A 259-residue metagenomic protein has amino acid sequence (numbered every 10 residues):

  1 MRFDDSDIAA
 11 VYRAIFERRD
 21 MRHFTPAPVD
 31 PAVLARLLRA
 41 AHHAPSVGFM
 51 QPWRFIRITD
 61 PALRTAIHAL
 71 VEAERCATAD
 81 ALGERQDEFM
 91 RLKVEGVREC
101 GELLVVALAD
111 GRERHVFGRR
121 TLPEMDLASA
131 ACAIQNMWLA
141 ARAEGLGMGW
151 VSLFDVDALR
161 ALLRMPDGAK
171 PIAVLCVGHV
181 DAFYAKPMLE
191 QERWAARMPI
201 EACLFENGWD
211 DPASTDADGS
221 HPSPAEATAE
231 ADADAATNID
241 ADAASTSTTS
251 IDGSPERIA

Functional and structural regions predicted by a protein language model:
M1-A14, M90: Extreme N-terminal tail/first-helix region
F3, D7, M21, V174-A229 (+2 more regions): C-terminal helix-cap and adjacent tail motif
A10-A27: Generic N-terminal amphipathic, Lys/Arg-enriched alpha-helix
L37, A41, L104, R112-L162: Small-aliphatic-rich amphipathic alpha-helix that forms the alpha element of a beta-alpha
H43-G48: Glycine-rich phosphate/pyrophosphate-binding beta-alpha loops
M50-A130: Glycine/small-residue-rich phosphate/adenosyl-binding loop
T78, A169-L175: Short hydrophobic/aromatic-enriched beta-strand-loop microsegments
L159-P171: Short, electropositive alpha-helical surface patch
